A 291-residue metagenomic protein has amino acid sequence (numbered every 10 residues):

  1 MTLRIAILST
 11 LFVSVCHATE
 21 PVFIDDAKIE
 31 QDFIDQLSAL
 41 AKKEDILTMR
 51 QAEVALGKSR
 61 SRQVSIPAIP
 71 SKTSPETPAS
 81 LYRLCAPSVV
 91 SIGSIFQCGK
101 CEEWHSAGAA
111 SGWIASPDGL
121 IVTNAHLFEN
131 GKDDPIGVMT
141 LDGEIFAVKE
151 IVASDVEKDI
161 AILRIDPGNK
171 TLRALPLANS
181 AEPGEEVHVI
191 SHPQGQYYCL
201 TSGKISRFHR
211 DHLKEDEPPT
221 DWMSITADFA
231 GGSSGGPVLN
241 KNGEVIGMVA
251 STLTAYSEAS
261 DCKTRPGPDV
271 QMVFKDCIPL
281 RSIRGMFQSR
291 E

Functional and structural regions predicted by a protein language model:
M1-A79, E291: N-terminal targeting leaders that route proteins to membranes or the secretory/organellar pathways
E20-E53, L172, V245-E291: C-terminal cap/linker of serine protease catalytic domains
L37, A41, C85-V89, G93-F96 (+9 more regions): Sec/Tat-exported extracytoplasmic proteins
K72-S80, I95-D118, F146, G235 (+1 more regions): A conserved glycine-rich beta-strand in the N-terminal activation segment of trypsin-fold
T77, H105, L127-G131, T171-T220 (+2 more regions): Flexible, gly/ser-rich surface segments that form the specificity/activation loops bordering the active-site cleft
V90-I92, G112, G119, T123 (+9 more regions): Terminal peptide-recognition signature
Q97-C98, S116-C199: Conserved active-site neighborhood of the chymotrypsin/trypsin-like protease fold
K158-I165, D211-S224: Short, solvent-exposed secondary-structure boundary/capping segments
